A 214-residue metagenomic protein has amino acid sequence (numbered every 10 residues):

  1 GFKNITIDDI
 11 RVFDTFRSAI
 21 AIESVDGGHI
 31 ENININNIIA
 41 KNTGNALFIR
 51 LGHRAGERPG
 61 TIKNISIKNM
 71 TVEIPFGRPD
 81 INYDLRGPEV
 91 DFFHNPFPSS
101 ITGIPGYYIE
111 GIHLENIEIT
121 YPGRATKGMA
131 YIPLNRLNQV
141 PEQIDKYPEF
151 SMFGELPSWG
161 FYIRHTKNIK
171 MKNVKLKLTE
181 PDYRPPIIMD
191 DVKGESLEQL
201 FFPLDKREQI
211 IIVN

Functional and structural regions predicted by a protein language model:
G1-N214: Extracellular/periplasmic carbohydrate-active domains that bind, remodel, or depolymerize complex polysaccharides
